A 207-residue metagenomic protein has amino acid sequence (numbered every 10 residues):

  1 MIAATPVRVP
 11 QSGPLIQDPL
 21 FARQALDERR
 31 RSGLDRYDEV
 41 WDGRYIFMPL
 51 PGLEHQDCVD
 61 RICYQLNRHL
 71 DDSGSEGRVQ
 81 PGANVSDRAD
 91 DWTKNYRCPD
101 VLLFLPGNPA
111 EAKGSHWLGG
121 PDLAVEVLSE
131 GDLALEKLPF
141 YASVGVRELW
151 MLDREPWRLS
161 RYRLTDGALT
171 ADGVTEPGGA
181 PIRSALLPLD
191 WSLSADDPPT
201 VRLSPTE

Functional and structural regions predicted by a protein language model:
M1-E207: Gly/Pro/Ser/Thr-rich low-complexity, intrinsically disordered segments predominantly at protein N-termini
